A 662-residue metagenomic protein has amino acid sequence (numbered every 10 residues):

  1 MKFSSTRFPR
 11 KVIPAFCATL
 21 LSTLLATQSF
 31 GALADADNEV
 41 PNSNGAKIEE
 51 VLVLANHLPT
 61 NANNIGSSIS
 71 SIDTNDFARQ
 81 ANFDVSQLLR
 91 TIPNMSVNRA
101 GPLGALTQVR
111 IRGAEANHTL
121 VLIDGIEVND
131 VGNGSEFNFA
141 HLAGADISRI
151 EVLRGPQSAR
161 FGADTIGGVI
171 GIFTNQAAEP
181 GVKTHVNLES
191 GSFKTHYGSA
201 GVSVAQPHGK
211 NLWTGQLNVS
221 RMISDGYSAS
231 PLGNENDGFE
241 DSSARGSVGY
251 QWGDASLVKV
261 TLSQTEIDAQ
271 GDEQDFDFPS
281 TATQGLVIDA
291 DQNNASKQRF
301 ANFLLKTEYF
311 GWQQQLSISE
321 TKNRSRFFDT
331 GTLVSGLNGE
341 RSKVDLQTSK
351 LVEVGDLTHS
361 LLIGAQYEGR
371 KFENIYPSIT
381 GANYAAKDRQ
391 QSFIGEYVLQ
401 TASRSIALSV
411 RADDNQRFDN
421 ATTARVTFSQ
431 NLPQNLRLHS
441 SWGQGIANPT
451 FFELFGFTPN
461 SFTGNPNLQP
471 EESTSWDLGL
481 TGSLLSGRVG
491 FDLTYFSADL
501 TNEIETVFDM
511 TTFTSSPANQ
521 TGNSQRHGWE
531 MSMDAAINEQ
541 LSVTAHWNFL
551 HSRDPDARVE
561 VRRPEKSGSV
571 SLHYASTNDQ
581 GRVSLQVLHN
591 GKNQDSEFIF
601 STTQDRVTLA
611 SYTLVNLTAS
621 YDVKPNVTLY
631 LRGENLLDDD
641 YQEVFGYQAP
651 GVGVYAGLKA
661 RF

Functional and structural regions predicted by a protein language model:
I48-Q80, Q108, A116: N-terminal periplasmic "start-of-domain" segments of outer-membrane beta-barrel proteins
L54, S86, R90-I126: Extracytoplasmic beta-strand/coil segments of soluble accessory domains associated with Gram-negative outer-membrane
E127-R154: Short acidic/polar hinge/loop motifs at secondary-structure boundaries that mediate gating or recognition
S158-A159, G171, A178-G181, N187-E189 (+2 more regions): Periplasmic-side early beta-strands and strand-to-turn transitions of outer-membrane beta-barrels
G249-I267, A290-A421, R425-S429, V489-Y495 (+1 more regions): Face-selective signature of the C-terminal outer-membrane beta-barrel domain
D277-L304, E308, A386-D388, N431 (+5 more regions): Outer-membrane beta-barrel signature, preferentially recognizing the C-terminal barrel domain of Gram-negative
D356, Q400-S405, F496-D499, N519-F598 (+2 more regions): Gram-negative outer-membrane beta-barrel transporters
H589-I599, N616-F662: C-terminal beta-signal and adjacent terminal beta-strands/loops of Gram-negative outer-membrane beta-barrel proteins
